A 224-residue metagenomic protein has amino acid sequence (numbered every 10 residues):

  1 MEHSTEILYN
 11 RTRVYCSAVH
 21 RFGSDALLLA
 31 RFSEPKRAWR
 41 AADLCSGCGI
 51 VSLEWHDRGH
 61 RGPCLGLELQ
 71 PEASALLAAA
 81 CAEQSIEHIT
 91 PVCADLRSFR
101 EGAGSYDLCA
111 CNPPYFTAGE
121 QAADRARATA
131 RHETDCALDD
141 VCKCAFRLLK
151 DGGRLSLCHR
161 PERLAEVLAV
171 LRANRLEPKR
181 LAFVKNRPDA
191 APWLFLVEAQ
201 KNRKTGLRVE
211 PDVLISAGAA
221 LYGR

Functional and structural regions predicted by a protein language model:
M1-K36: Class I SAM-dependent transferase core
Y9, K36, G59-R61, I86 (+2 more regions): Short, well-ordered coil/turn elements that cap or connect secondary structure elements
R13, P63, H88-T90, E177-R180: Conserved beta-strand segments of alpha/beta enzyme cores
Y15, F22, C136-P192, L196: Conserved Class I SAM-dependent methyltransferase catalytic core
H20, Y115, N202-T205: Active-site/binding-pocket entry motifs
L28-A103, L108-A122: Conserved SAM/SAH cofactor-binding pocket of Class I
P113-D140, C144: Mobile active-site "lid"/loop adjacent to the S-adenosyl-L-methionine
P188-R224: SAM/dcSAM-binding transferase cores
